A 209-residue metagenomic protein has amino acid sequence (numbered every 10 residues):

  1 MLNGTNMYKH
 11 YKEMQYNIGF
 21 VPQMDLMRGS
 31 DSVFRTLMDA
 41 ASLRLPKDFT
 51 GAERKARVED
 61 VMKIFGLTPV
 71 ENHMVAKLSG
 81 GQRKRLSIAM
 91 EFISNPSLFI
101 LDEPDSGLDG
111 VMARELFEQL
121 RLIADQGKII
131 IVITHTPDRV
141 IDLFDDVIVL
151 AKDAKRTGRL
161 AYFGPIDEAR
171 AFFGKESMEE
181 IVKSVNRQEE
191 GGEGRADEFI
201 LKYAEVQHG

Functional and structural regions predicted by a protein language model:
M1-E13: ABC ATPase NBD Q-loop/coupling interface
G29-P46: Q-loop/switch helix immediately C-terminal to the Walker
E53-V70: Conserved ABC ATPase "signature" region
R57, D146, L150-A151, K155-G209: Topological signature of polytopic alpha-helical transporters
M74-L78: Conserved ABC ATPase signature
E91-F92: ABC ATPase C-loop
F99-E103: Catalytic Walker B motif of ABC-type/P-loop ATPase nucleotide-binding domains
G110-M112: Helix N-cap at the start of a conserved alpha-helix in ABC-type nucleotide-binding domains
